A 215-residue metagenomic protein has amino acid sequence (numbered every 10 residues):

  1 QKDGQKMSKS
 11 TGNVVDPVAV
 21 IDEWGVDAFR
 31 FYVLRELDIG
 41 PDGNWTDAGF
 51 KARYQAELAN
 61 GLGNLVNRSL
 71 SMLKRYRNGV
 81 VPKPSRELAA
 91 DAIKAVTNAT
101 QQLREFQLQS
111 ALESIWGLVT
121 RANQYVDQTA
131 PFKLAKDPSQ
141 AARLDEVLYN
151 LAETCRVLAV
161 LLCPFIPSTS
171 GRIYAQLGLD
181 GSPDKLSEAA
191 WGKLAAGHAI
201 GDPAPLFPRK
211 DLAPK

Functional and structural regions predicted by a protein language model:
Q1-R86, D180-A213: Catalytic adenosine-cofactor/nucleotide-binding cores of aminoacyl-tRNA synthetases and other
K9, V20-I21, F50-G61, P84-A92 (+4 more regions): Secondary-structure capping and boundary motifs in well-ordered enzyme cores
V15-D16, A95-T97, R156-L158: Short hydrophobic "helix-edge" motifs at membrane interfaces and signal-peptide entry regions
D42-D47, I93-Q101: Short, charged/polar, low-complexity loop and linker segments that flank or interrupt alpha-helical bundles
G43, Q101, F106, W116-K215: Basic, alpha-helical terminal appendages of large translation-related enzymes
L65-S69, L108, S114-I115, A122: Extended amphipathic alpha-helical segments enriched in small hydrophobics
V66-A99, N123-Q140: Conserved, charged catalytic cores of large soluble enzymes
